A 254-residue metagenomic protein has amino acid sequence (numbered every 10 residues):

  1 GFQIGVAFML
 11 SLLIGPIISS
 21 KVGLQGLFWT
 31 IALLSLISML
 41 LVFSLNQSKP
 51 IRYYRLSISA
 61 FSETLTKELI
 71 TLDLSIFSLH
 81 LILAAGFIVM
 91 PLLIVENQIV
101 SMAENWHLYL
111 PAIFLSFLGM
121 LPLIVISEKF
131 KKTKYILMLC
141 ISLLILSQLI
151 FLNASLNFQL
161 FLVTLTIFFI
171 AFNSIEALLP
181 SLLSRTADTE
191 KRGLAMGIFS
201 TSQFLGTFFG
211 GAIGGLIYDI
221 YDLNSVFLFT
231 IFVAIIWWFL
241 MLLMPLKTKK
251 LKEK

Functional and structural regions predicted by a protein language model:
F2-F43: Helix-loop-helix hairpin linking two adjacent transmembrane segments in secondary transporters
S19, L118-K132, Y218: Helix-to-loop junctions at the C-terminal end of transmembrane segments in multipass secondary transporters
A32-I51, L240-P245: C-terminal membrane-cytosol helix-exit motif in multi-pass small-molecule transporters
L45-S75: Juxtamembrane intracellular "pre-TM" segments in multi-pass secondary transporters
T66-G86, T166, I170: Pair of pore-lining "gating" transmembrane helices in MFS-fold secondary transporters
I88-E104: Short amphipathic helix-loop junctions that connect adjacent transmembrane helices in Major Facilitator Superfamily/SLC
T133-L179: C-terminal transmembrane helical hairpin of 12-TM major facilitator-type secondary transporters
T186-I220: A late C-terminal transmembrane helix in Major Facilitator Superfamily
